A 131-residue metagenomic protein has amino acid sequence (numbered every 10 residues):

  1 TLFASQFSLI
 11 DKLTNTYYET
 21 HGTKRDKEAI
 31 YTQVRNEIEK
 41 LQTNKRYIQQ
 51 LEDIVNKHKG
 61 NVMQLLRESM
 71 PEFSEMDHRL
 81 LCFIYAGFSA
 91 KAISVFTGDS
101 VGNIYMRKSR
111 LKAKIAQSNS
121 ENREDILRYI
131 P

Functional and structural regions predicted by a protein language model:
T1-S5: Cytosolic signal-transmission helices at domain junctions
D11-Q50: Histidine phosphotransfer helical core of two-component systems
N36-P131: Cytosolic nucleotide-binding catalytic cores of signal-transduction proteins
